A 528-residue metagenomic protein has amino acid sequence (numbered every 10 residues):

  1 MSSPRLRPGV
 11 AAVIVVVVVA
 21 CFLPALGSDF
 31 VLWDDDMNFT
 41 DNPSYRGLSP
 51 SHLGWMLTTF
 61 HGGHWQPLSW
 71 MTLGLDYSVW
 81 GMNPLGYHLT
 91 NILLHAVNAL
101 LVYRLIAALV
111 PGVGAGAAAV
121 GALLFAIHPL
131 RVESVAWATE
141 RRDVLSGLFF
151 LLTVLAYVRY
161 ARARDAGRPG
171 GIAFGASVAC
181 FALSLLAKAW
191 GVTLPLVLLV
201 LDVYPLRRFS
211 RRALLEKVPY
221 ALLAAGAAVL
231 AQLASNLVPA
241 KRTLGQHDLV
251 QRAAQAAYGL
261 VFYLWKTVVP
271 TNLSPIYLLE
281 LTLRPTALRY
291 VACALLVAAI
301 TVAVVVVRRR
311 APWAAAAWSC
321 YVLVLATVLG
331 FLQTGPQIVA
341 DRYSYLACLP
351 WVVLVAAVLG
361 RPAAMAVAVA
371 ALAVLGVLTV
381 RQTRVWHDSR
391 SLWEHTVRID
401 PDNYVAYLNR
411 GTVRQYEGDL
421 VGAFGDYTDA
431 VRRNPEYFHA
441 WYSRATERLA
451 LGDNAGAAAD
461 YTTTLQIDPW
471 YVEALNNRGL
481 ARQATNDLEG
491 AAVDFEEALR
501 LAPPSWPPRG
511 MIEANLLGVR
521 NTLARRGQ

Functional and structural regions predicted by a protein language model:
M1-G425, D429-H439, S443, N477: Polytopic membrane enzymes that build or remodel cell-surface glycoconjugates and lipids
T396, D429-A430, T463-T464, E497-A498: Canonical positions in the second alpha-helix
Y404-V405, F438-H439, V472-E473, W506-G510: Helix-start (N-cap) detector for alpha-helical repeat units in TPR-like alpha-solenoids, especially tetratricopeptide
Y416, A450, A484, N515-G518 (+1 more regions): Register position in tetratricopeptide repeats
L488-P504: TPR/TPR-like (Sel1-like) alpha-helical repeat modules
